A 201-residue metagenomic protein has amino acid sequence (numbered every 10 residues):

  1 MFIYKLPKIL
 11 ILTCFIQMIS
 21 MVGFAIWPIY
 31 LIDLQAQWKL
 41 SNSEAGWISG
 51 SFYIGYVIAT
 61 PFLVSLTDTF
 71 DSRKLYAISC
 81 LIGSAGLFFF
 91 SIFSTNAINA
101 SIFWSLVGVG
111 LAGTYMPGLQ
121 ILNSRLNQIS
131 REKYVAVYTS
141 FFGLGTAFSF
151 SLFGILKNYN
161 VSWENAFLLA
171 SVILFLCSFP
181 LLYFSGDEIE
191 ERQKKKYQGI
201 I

Functional and structural regions predicted by a protein language model:
I9-A36, L40: Extracytoplasmic
A25, Y53-P61, A147: Residue-level signature of mid-helix packing/kink "hotspots" within the transmembrane helices of 12-pass Major
L34-Q35, L66-T67, G154-N160: Interfacial helix-cap and linker-helix signal at transmembrane-aqueous boundaries of multi-pass secondary transporters
I58-T95: Conserved MFS/SLC helix-loop-helix module at the cytosolic interface between two early adjacent transmembrane helices
N96-F103: Short hydrophobic/alpha-helical segments at membrane-entry points of transmembrane helices in Major Facilitator
F103-F141: Cytoplasmic helix-loop-helix junction between adjacent transmembrane helices in 12-TM secondary transporters
V137-G186: Helix-loop-helix hairpin linking two adjacent transmembrane segments in secondary transporters
Y183-I201: Flexible cytoplasmic inter-helical loops of multi-pass small-molecule transporters
